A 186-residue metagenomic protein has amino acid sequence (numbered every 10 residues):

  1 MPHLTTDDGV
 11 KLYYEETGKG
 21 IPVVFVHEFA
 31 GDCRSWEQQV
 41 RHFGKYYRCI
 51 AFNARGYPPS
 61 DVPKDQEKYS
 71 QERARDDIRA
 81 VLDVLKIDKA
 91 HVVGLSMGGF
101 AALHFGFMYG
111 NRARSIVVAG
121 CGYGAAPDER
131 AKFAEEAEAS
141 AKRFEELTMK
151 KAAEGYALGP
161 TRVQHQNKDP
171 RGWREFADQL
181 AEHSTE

Functional and structural regions predicted by a protein language model:
M1-K11: N-terminal cap/lid segment of alpha/beta-hydrolase-fold proteins
D7, T17, Q38-G44, I50-V93 (+1 more regions): Active-site loop/oxyanion-hole signature of alpha/beta-hydrolase fold enzymes
L12-I21: Short beta-strand-to-loop junctions in surface cap/lid or active-site-entrance loops
G20, E28-G31, S96: Active-site glycine-rich loops that stabilize anionic/oxyanionic intermediates across multiple enzyme folds
E28-Q38, C49: Serine-hydrolase catalytic-loop signature spanning alpha/beta hydrolases and amidase-signature enzymes
A30, A54-P58, Y123: Alpha/beta-hydrolase active-site loop signature
L103-M108, R112-E146: Flexible "cap/lid" loop of the alpha/beta hydrolase fold
D128-K132, E145-E186: Conserved alpha/beta-hydrolase catalytic His-Asp/Glu region
